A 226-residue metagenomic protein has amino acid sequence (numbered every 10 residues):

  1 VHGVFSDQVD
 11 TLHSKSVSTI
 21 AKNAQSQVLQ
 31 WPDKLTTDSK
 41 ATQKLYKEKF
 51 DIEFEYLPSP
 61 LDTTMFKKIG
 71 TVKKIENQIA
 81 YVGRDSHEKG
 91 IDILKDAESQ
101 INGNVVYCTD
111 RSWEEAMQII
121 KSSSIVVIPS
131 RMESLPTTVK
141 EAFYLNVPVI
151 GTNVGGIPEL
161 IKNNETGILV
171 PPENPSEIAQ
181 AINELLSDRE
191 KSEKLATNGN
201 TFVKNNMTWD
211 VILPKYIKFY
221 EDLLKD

Functional and structural regions predicted by a protein language model:
S16-L35: Membrane-proximal helix-turn-helix segments that form the acceptor-binding/catalytic region of lipid-linked
T36, V72-K89, K95-E98: Conserved donor-binding/catalytic core segment of Leloir-type glycosyltransferases
A41, P60: Carbohydrate-associated surface elements
M117, P136-Y144, P158-E159, E165: Short alpha-helical segment that forms part of, or immediately flanks, the ligand-binding pocket in carbohydrate-active
R131: Aromatic "clamp/platform" in nucleotide-sugar-dependent glycosyltransferases that forms part of the donor/acceptor
P148-G151: Short hydrophobic beta-strand element within catalytic cores of glycosyltransferases and related nucleotide-activated
N163-N164, I168-P175, E184-R189: Conserved acidic donor-binding segment of nucleotide-sugar-dependent glycosyltransferases
E177, E184, K191-N206, I212-K218: A short, well-ordered alpha-helix in the C-terminal region of glycosyltransferases
